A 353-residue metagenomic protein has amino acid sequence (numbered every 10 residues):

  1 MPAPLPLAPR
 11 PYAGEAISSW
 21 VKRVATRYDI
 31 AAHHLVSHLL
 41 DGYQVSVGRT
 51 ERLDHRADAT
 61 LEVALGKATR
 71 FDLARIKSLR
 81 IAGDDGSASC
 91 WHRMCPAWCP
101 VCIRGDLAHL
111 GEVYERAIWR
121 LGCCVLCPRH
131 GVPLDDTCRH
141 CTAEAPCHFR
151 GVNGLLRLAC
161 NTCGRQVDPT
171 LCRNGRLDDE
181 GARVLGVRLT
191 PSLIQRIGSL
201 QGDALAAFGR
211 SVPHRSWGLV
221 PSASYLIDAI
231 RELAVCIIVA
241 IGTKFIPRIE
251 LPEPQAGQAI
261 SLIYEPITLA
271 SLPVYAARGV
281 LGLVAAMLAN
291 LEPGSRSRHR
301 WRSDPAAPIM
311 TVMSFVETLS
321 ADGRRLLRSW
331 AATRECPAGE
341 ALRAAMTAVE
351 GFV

Functional and structural regions predicted by a protein language model:
M1-V353: Basic, alpha-helical nucleic-acid-binding regions used in initiation and control of genome expression
